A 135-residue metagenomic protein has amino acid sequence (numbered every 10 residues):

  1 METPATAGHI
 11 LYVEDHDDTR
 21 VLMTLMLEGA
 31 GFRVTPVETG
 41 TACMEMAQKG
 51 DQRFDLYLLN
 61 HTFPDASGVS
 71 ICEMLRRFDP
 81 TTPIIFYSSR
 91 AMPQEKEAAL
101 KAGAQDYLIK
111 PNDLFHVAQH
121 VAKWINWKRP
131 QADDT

Functional and structural regions predicted by a protein language model:
M1-L11, F115-T135: Non-catalytic signal-transmission and effector/linker regions of two-component phosphorelay proteins
E14, N60: Conserved acidic carboxylate
D17-P36: Two-component/phosphorelay signaling modules centered on CheY-like receiver
P36-L56: Acidic, metal-coordinating helix/loop segments flanking the phosphotransfer/catalytic sites of two-component signaling
T39, S67-S70: Acidic catalytic/metal-coordinating carboxylates
V69-P80: Short amphipathic alpha-helix used as the core "switch/output" element in two-component signaling
S70, A91-L108, H116: Alpha4 helix (beta4-alpha4-beta5 surface) of REC/receiver domains from two-component response regulators
